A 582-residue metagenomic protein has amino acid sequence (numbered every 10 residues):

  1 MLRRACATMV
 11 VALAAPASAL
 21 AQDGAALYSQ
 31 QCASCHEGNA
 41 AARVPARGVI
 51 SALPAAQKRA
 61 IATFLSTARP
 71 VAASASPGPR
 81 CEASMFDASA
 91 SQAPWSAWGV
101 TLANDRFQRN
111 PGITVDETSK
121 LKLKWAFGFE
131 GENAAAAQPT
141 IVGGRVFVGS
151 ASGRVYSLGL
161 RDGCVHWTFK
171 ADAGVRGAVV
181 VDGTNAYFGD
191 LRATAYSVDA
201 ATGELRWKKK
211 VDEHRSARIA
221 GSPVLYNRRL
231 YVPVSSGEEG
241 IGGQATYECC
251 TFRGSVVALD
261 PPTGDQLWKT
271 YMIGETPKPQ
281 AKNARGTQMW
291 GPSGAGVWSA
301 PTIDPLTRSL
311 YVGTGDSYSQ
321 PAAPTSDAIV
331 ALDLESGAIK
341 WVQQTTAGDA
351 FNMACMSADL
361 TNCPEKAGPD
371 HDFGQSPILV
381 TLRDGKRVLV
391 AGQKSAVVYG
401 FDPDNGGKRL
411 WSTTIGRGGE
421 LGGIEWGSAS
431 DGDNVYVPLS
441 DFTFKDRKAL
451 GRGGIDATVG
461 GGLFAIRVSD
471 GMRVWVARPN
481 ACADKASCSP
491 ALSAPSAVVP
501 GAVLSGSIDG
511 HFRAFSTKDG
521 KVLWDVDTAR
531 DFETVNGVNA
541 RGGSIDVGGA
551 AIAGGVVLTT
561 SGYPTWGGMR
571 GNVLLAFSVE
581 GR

Functional and structural regions predicted by a protein language model:
M1-R3: N-terminal secretory signal peptides that target proteins for export/translocation
C6-P16: Bacterial N-terminal signal peptides
A15-L27, P77-M85: Electrostatic cytochrome c docking/interface patches
S29-N39, I61: The canonical Cys-X-X-Cys-His
A41-S51: Flexible linker/context regions in extracytoplasmic redox proteins
S51-S76: C-terminal capping alpha-helices of c-type cytochrome domains
P79-K124, M272, T276-P277: Blade/loop signatures of beta-propeller domains
V115-E130, R154-V175, V180-F188, A193-A217 (+7 more regions): Extracytoplasmic/lumenal domain signature
